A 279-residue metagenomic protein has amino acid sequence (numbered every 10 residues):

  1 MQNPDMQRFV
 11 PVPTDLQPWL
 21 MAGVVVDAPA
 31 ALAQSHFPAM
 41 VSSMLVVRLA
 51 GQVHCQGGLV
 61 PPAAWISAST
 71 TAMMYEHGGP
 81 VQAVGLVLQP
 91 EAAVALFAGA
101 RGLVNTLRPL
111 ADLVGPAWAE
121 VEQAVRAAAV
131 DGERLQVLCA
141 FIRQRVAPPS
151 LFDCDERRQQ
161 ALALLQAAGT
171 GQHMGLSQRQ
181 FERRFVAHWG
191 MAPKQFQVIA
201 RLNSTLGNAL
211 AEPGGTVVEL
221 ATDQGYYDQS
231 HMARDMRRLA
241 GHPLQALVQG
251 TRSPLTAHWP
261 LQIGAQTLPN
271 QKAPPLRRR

Functional and structural regions predicted by a protein language model:
M1-G169, H173-Q178, H188-P193, G207-L210 (+2 more regions): Alpha-helical bundle regulatory/interaction domains
R183, V218, R234: Short glycine-/small-residue-rich flexible loop motifs, especially phosphate/cofactor-binding loops
F185, Q197, M236, V248: DNA major-groove recognition helix of helix-turn-helix
